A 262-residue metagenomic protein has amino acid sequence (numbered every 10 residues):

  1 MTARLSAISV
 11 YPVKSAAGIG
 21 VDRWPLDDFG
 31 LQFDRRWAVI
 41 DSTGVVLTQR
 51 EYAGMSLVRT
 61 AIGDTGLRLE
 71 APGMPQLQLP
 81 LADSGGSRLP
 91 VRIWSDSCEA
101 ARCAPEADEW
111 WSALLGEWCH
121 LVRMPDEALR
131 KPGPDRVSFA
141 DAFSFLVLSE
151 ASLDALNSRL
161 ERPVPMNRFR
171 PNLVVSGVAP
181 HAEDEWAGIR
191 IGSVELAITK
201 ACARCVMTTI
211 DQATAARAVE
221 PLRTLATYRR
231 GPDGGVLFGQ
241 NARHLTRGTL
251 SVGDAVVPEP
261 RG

Functional and structural regions predicted by a protein language model:
M1-G262: Metal-cofactor-dependent catalytic cores
